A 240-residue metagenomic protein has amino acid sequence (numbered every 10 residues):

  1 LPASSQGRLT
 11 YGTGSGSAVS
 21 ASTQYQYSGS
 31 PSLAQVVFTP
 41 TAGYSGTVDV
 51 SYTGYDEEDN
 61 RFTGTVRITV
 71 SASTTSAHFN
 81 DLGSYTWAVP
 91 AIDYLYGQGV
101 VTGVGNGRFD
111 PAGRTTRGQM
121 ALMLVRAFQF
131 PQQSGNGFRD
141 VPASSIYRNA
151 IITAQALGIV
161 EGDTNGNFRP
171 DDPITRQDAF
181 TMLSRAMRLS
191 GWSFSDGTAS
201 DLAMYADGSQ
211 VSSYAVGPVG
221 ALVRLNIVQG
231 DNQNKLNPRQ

Functional and structural regions predicted by a protein language model:
P2-A72: Acidic, turn/loop-rich segments in luminal/extracellular domains of secretory-pathway and cell-surface proteins
G43, G99, N226: Histidine/glycine-enriched, metal-chelating micro-motifs
A72-V89, Q98, T102-A150, L157-Q177 (+2 more regions): Feature responds to low-complexity, polar/acidic, surface-exposed segments characteristic of secreted/exported proteins
Y96, Q155-A156, V223: Alpha-helix C-terminal capping/helix-coil junction sites
S212-R224: Alpha-helical membrane segments in multi-pass integral membrane proteins
